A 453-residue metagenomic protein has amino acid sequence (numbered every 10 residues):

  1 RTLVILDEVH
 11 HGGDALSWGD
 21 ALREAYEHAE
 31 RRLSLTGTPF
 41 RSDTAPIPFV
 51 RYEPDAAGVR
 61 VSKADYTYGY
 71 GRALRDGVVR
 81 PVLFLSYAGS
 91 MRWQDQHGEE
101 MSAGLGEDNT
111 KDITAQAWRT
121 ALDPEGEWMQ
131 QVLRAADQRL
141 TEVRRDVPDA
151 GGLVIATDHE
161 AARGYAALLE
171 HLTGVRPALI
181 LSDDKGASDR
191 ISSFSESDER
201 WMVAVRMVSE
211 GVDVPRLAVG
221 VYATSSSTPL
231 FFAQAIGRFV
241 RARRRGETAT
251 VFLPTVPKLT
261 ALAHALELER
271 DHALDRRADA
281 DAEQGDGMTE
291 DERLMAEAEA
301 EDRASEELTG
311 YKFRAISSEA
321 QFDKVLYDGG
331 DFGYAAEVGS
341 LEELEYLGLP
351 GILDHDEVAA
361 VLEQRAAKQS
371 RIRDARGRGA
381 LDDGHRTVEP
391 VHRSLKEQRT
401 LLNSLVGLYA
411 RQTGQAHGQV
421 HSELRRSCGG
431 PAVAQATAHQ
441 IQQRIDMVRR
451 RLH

Functional and structural regions predicted by a protein language model:
R1-S34, T38-R41: SF2 helicase catalytic motif II
V4, S17, A21-H28, P48 (+5 more regions): Alpha-helical scaffold elements adjacent to nucleotide-binding pockets in ATP/GTP-utilizing enzyme cores
T44-D149: Interdomain helical connector at the RecA1-RecA2 junction of SF1/SF2 helicase-like NTPases
L122-P124, W128-A135, R139, K258-L408: Long, largely alpha-helical accessory region at the distal end of helicase-like NTP-driven motors
A150-T157: Conserved RecA-like ASCE P-loop NTPase motor core of nucleic-acid helicases/translocases
T157-L181: Conserved helicase motor "Helicase C" RecA-like lobe of SF1/SF2 P-loop NTPases
R176-G285: Conserved RecA-like P-loop NTPase helicase motor core
R378-H453: Positively charged, phosphate-engaging catalytic surfaces used for nucleic-acid and nucleotide handling
